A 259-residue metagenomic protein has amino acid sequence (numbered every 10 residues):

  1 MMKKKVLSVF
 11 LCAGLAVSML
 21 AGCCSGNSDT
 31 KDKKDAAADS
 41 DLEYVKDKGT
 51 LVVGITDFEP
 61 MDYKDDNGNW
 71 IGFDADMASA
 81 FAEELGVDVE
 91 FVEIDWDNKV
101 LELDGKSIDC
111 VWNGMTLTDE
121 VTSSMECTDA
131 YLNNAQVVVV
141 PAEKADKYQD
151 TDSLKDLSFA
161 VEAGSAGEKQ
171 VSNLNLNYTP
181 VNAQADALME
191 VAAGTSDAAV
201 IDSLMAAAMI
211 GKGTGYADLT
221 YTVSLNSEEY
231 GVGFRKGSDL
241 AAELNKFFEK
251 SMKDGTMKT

Functional and structural regions predicted by a protein language model:
M1-K48: Short, low-complexity disordered leader/linker segments with a strong preference for bacterial N-terminal type II
C24, K31, A75-E84, S165 (+1 more regions): Extended ligand-binding regions for polar small-molecule ligands
K31-G114: Extracytoplasmic small-molecule ligand-binding "clamshell" domains of the periplasmic binding protein/Venus flytrap
Y44, V140-F159: Flexible hinge/capping segments at coil-to-helix
T50-I55, D150-G164: Short loop->beta-strand "edge-of-pocket" segments that line small-molecule binding or catalytic clefts across diverse
E90-E102, D146, A163-A166, T179-A193 (+1 more regions): Short helix-initiation/N-cap motifs at beta->coil->alpha
M115-S123, Q170-N173, A192, D197-N226: A ligand-binding cleft/hinge motif common to bilobed small-molecule-binding domains
N133-V140, S203, A207-E249: Periplasmic-binding protein-like
